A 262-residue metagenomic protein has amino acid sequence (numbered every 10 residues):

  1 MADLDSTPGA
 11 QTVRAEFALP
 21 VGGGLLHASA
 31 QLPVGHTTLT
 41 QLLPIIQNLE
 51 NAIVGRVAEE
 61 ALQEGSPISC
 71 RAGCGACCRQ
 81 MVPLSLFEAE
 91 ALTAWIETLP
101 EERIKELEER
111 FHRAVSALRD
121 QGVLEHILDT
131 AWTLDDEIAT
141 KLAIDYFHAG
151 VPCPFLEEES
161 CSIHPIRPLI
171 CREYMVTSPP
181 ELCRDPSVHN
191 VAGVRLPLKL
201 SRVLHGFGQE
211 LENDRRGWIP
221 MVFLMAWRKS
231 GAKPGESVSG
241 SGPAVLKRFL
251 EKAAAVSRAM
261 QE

Functional and structural regions predicted by a protein language model:
M1-E262: Short loop/turn segments that flank or connect secondary-structure elements
